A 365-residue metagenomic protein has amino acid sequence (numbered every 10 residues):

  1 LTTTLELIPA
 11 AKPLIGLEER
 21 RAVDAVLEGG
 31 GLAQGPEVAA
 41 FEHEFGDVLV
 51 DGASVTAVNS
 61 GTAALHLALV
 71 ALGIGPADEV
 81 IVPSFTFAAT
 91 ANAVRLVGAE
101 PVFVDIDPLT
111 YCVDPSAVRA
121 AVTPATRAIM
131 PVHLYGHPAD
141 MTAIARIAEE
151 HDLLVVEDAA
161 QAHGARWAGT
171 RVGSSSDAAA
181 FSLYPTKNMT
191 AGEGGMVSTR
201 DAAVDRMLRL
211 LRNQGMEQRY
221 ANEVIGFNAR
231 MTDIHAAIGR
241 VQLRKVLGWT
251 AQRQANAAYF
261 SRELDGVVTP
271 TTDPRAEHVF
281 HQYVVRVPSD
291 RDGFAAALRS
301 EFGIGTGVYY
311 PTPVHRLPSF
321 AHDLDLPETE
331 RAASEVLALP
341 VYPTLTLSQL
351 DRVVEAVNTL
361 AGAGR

Functional and structural regions predicted by a protein language model:
L1-L32, P36, P340: N-terminal "arm"/small-domain region of PLP-dependent enzymes with the aminotransferase-like
K12, A93, A120, T170-V172 (+4 more regions): Short secondary-structure boundary/capping segments
G31-E79, N92-V97, F103-D105, T170: Phosphate-binding glycine-rich loop
V38-H43, D51-T56, S116, A128-V132 (+3 more regions): PLP-dependent aminotransferase class I/II
T56, I81, V102, V155-V156 (+3 more regions): Structural detector of well-ordered beta-strand residues that form the stable sheet scaffold of enzyme domains
V70-A159, R166: PLP-dependent aminotransferase-like
E157-A191, R219-E223: Conserved active-site segment immediately N-terminal to the catalytic lysine that forms the internal aldimine
F181-S182, G195-D201, R240: Short beta-strand-to-turn element immediately C-terminal to the catalytic PLP-Schiff-base lysine in fold type I
